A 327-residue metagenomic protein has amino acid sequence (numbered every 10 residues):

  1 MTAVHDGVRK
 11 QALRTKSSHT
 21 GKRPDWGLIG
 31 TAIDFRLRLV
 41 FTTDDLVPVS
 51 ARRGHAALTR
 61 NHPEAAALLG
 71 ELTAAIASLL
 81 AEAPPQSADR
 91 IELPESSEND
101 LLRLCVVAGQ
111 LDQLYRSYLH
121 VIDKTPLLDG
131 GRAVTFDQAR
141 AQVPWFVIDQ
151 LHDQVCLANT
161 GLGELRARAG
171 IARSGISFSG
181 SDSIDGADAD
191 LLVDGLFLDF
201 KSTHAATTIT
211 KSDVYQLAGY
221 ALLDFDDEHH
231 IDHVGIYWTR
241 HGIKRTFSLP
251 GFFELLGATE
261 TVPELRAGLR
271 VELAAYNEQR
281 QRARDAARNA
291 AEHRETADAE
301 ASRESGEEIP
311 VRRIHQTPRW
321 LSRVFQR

Functional and structural regions predicted by a protein language model:
M1-Q154: Residue(s) in the substrate-gating loop at a strand-loop-helix junction that position the organic substrate next
K10-R14, S18-P24, A57, R166-L192: Active-site metal-binding core of divalent-cation-utilizing nuclease and nuclease-like domains
F146-S179: Short, conserved active-site entrance elements at the starts or edges of catalytic domains
A189-A206: Conserved catalytic cores of phosphodiester-cleaving nucleases, focusing on short active-site segments
L198, G235-Y237: Hydrophobic/aromatic beta-strand patches that form the interior of the parallel beta-sheet core in alpha/beta enzyme
A206-Y215: Active-site-adjacent loop/helix micro-motif of nuclease/hydrolase catalytic cores
Y215-V234: Metal-dependent nuclease catalytic cores in nucleic-acid-processing enzymes, especially RNase H-like/related
W238-R327: Domain-level recognition of nuclease-like catalytic cores that cleave nucleotide substrates
